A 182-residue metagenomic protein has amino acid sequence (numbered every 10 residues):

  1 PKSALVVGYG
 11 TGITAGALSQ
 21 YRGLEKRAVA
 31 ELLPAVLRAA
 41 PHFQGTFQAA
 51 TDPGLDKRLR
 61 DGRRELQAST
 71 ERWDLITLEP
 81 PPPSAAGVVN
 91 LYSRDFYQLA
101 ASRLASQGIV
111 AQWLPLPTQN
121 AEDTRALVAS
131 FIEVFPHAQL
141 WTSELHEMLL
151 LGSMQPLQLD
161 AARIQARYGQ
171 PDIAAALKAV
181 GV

Functional and structural regions predicted by a protein language model:
P1-V128, I132-V134: The AdoMet/dcAdoMet-binding core of the Class I SAM-like
Q112-V182: Substrate-binding/catalytic lobe of Class I Rossmann-like enzymes that use SAM or dcSAM, i.e., the mid-to-C-terminal
